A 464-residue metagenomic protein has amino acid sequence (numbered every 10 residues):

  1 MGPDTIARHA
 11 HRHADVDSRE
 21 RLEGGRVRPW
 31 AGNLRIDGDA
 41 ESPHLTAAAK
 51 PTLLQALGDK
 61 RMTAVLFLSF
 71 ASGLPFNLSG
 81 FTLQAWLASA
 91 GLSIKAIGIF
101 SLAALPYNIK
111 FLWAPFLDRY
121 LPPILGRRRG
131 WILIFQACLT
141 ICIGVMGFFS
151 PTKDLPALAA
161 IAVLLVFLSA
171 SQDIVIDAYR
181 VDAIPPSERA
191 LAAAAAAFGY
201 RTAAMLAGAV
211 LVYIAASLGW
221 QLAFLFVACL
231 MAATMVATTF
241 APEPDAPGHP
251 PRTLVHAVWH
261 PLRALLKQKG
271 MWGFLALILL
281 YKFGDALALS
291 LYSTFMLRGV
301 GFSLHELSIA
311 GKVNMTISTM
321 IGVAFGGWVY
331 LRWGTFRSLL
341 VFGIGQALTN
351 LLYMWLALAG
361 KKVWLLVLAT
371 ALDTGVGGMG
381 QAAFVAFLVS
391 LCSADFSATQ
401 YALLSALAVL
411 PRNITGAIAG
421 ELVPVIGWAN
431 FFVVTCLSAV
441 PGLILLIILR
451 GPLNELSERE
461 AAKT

Functional and structural regions predicted by a protein language model:
L45-D59, E243-L275: Juxtamembrane intracellular "pre-TM" segments in multi-pass secondary transporters
A48-Y107, G273, L277, Y281-G299: Helix-loop boundary and gating motifs at the non-cytosolic
I94, P186-A195, L304-H305, A394-L404: Loop-to-transmembrane helix entry/capping segments in MFS-fold secondary transporters and related SLC/MFSD carriers
Y107-K110, A190-A209, A215, L407-G416: Glycine-rich segments within core transmembrane alpha-helices of 12-TM secondary carriers
I109-G126, I321-S338, V423-P424: Helix-to-loop junctions at the C-terminal end of transmembrane segments in multipass secondary transporters
I132-T152, I344-K361: C-terminal ends and interior cores of transmembrane alpha-helices in multi-pass membrane transporters/permeases
I134-T140, L222-T239, F432-I448: Symmetry-related core transmembrane helices of the 12-TM Major Facilitator Superfamily/SLC fold
R337-F384: C-terminal transmembrane helical hairpin of 12-TM major facilitator-type secondary transporters
